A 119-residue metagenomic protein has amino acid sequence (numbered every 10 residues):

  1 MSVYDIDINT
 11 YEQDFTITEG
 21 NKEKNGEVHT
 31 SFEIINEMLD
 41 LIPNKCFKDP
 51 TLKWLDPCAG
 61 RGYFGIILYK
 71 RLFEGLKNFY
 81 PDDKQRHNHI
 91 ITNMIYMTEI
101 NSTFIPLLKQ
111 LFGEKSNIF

Functional and structural regions predicted by a protein language model:
M1-F119: SAM-dependent methyltransferase catalytic region
